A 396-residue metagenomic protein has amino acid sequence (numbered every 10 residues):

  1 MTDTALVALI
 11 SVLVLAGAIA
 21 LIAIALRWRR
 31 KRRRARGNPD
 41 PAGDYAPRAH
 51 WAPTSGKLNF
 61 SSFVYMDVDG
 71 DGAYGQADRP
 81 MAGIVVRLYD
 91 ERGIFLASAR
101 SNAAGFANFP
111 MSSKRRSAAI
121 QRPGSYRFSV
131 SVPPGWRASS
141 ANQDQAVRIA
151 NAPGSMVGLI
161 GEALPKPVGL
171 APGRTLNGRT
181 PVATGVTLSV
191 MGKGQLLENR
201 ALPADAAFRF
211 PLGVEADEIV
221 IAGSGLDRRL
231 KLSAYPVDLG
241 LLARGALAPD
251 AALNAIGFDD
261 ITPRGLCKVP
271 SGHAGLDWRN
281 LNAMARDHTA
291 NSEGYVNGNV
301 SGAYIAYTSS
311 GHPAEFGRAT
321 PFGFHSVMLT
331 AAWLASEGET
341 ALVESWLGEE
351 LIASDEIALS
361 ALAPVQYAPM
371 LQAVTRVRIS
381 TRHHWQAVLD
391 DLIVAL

Functional and structural regions predicted by a protein language model:
M1-L13: Feature marks short, highly hydrophobic, charge-poor N-terminal signal-anchor/signal peptide-like helices that anchor
P39-N59, M66, G161-R174, V182: Beta-strand-rich domain onsets/edges
V64-Q76, A331: Short amphipathic, basic-aromatic surface patches that mediate peripheral association with negatively charged
G72-Y74, R92-S113, G192-A207: Short, acidic Ser/Thr/Gly-rich low-complexity loop/linker segments typical of extracellular and cell-surface proteins
A107-F109, Q145, A206-F210, A363-Q366: Short strand-edge motifs at loop-to-beta-strand transitions and within beta-strands of extracellular beta-rich domains
N108-R127, A207-E218: Short Pro-Gly-centered beta-turn/loop motif in secreted/extracellular proteins
R116-R148, V220-P236: A short, solvent-exposed loop/turn motif at the edges and junctions of modular extracellular/periplasmic domains
A246-L396: Surface-exposed, well-ordered secondary-structure segments
